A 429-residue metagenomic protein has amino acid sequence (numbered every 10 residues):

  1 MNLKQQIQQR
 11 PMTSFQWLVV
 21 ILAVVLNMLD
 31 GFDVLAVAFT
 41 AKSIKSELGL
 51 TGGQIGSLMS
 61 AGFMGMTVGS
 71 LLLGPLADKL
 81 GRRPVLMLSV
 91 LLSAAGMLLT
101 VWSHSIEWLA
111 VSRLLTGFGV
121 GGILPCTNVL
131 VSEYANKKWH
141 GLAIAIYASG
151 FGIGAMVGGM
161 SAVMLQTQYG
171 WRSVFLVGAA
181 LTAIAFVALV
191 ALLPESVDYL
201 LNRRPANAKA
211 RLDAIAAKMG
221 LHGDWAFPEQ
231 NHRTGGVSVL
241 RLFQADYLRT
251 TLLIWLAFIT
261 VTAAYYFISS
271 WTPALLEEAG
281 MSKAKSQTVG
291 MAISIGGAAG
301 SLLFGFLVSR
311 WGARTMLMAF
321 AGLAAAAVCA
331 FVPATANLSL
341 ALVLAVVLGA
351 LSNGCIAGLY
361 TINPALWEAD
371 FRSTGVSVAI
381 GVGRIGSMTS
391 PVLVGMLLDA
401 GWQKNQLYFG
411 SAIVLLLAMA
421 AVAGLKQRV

Functional and structural regions predicted by a protein language model:
M1-F32: Cytosolic juxtamembrane N-terminal segment immediately preceding the first transmembrane helix of multi-pass
M1-Q8, L192-D246, T250: Intracellular cytosolic loops and amphipathic helices of Major Facilitator Superfamily
V37-A38, F243-S301: Extracytoplasmic gate region of multi-pass secondary transporters
I44-K45, L76-A77, S161-Y169, L276-E277 (+2 more regions): Interfacial helix-cap and linker-helix signal at transmembrane-aqueous boundaries of multi-pass secondary transporters
G49, G81, W102-W108, G119 (+3 more regions): Helix-breaking motifs and short loop linkers at transmembrane-helix boundaries and internal kinks in secondary membrane
V68-I106: Conserved MFS/SLC helix-loop-helix module at the cytosolic interface between two early adjacent transmembrane helices
G96, E107-L115, S339-V347: Paired small-residue
Y147, F151-D198: Helix-loop-helix hairpin linking two adjacent transmembrane segments in secondary transporters
